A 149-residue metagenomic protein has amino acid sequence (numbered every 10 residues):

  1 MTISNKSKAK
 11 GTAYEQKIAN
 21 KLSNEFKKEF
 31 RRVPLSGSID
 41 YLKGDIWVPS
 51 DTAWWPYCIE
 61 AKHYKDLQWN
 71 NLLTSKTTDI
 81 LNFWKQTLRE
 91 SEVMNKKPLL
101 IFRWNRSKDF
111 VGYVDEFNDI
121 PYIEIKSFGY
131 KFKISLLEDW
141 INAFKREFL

Functional and structural regions predicted by a protein language model:
M1-L149: Catalytic phosphate/metal-binding cores of nucleic-acid and nucleotide-processing enzymes, i.e., regions that mediate
